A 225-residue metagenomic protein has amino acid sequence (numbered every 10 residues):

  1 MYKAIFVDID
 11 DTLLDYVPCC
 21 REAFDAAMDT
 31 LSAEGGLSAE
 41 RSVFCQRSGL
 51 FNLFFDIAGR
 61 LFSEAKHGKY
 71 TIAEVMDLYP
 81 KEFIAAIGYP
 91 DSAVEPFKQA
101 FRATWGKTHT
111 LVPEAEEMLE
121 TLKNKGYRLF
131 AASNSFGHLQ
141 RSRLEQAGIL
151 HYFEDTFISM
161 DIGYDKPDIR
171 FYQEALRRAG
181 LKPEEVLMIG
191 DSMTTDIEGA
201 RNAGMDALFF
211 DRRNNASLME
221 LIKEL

Functional and structural regions predicted by a protein language model:
M1-V7, V17-P18, A33-E34, A39-R41 (+4 more regions): Asp-based, Mg2+/Mn2+-dependent phosphohydrolase catalytic module
Y2-P113: N-terminal helical cap/lid subdomain that shapes the substrate entry/recognition surface in HAD-like hydrolases
I84, F101-A103, R128-A131, S159-M160: N-terminal start-of-chain detector that recognizes signal peptides and the immediate post-cleavage beginning
